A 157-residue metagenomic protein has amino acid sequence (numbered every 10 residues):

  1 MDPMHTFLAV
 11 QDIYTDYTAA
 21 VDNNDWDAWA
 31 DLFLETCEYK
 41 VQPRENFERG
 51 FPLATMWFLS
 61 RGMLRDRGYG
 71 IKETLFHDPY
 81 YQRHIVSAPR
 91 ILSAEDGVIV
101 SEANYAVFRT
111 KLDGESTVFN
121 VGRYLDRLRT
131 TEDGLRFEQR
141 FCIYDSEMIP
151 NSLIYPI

Functional and structural regions predicted by a protein language model:
M1-E35, Q42: Short, low-complexity N-terminal intrinsically disordered segments enriched in polar/charged residues
P3-T6, Y80, T117: Residue-level recognition of alpha-helical structural elements
L8-Q11, A20, T55, G62 (+1 more regions): A generic "alpha-helical surface" signal
Y17, W29, L64, S101 (+1 more regions): Hydrophobic pocket/interface hotspot
Y17-A19, K72-P79, L112-E115: Short helix-to-loop capping/linker segments positioned immediately adjacent to catalytic or ligand/cofactor-binding
A20-A28, F76-Y80, L135: Surface-exposed helix-capping loop/turn segments at secondary-structure junctions
E35-N104: A solvent-exposed, acidic/Ser-Thr-rich amphipathic alpha-helical stretch
Q82-I85, R90-I157: A beta-strand edge to alpha-helix "cap/lid" segment located at domain peripheries
